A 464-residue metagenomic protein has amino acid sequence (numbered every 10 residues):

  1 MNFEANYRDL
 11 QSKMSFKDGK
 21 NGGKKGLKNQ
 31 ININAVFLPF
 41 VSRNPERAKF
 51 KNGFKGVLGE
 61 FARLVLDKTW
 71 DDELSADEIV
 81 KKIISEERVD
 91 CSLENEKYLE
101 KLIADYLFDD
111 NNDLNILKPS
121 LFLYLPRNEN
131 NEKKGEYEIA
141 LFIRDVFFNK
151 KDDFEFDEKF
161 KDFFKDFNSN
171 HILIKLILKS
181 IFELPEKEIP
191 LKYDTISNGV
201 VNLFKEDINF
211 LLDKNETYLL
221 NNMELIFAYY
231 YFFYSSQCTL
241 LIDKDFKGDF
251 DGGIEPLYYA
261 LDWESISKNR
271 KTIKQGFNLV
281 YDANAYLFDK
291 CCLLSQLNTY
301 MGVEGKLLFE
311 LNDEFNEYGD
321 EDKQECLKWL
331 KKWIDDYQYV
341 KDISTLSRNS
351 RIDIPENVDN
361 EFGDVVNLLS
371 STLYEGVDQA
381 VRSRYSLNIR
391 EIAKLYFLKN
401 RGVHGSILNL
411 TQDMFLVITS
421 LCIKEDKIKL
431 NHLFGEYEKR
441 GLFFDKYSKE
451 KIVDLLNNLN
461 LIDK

Functional and structural regions predicted by a protein language model:
M1-D113: Charged, amphipathic alpha-helical stretches
K81-L257: Long, mid-chain structured domain cores
D213-S347: Long, internal scaffold/assembly segments composed of regular secondary structure
Q324-I407: Long, low-complexity, charged/polar intrinsically disordered regions in eukaryotic proteins
N409-D426: Positively charged, polyanion-binding regions of nucleic-acid-associated proteins
D426-R440: Short acidic, hydrophobic short linear motifs in intrinsically disordered regions
L442-L455: Short amphipathic alpha-helical interaction segments
N457-K464: A short, conserved structural fragment
